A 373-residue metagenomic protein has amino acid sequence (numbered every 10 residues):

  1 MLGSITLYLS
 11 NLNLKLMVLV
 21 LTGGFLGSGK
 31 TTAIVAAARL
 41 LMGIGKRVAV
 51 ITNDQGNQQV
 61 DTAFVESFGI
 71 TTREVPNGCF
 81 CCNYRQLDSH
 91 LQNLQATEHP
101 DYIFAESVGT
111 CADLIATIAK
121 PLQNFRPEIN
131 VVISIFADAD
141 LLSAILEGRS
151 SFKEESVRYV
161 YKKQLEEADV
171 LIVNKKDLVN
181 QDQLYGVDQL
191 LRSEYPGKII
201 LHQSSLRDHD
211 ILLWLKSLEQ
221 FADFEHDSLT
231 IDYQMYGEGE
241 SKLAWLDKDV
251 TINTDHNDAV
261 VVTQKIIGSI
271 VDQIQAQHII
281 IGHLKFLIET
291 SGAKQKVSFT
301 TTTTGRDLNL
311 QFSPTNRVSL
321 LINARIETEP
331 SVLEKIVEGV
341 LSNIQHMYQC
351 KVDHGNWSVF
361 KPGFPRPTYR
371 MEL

Functional and structural regions predicted by a protein language model:
L9-L21: Extreme N-terminal, non-catalytic leader segments that precede Walker-type/kinase nucleotide-binding cores
V18-G23, S28, T32-Y161: Nucleotide-state-sensitive switch-loop elements of NTP-binding domains
V18-T22, G27-S28, T32, Q220-L373: P-loop NTP-binding site
V50, I200-Q203, H354: A structural preference for short, hydrophobic beta-strand core positions in alpha/beta folds
D54, A168, N174, V250: Residue-level signal for inorganic ion chemistry
I133, L171-I172: Short, well-ordered beta-strand core segments
E166, D177-Q234, E238: Canonical P-loop GTPase G-domain recognition
